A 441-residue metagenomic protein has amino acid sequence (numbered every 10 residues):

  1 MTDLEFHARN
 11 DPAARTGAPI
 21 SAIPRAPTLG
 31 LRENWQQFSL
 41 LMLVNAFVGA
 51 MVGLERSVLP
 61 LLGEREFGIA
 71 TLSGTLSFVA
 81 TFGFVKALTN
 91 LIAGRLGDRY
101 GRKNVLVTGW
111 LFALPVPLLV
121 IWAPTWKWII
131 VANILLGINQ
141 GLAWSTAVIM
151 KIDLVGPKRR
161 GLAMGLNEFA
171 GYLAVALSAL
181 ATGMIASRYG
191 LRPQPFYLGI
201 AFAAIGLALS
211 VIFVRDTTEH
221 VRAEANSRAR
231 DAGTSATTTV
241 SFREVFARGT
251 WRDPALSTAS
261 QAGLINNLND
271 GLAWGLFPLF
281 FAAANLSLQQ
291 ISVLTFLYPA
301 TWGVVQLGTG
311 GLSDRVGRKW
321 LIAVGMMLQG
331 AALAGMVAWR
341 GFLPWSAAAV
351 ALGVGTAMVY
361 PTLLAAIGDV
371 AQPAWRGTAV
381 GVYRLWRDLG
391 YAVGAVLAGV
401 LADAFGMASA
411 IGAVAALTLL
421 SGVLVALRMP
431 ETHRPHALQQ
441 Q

Functional and structural regions predicted by a protein language model:
R15-W35, T218-A259, Q441: Juxtamembrane intracellular "pre-TM" segments in multi-pass secondary transporters
R32-G83, S257-T258, A262, N266-A284: Helix-loop boundary and gating motifs at the non-cytosolic
G83-L91, A176, P299-L307, Y391-A392: Residue-level signature of mid-helix packing/kink "hotspots" within the transmembrane helices of 12-pass Major
T89-G101, A186, V305-G317, A402: Helix-to-loop junctions at the C-terminal end of transmembrane segments in multipass secondary transporters
L111-P124, L328-R340: C-terminal ends and interior cores of transmembrane alpha-helices in multi-pass membrane transporters/permeases
A132-Y172, A366: Cytoplasmic helix-loop-helix junction between adjacent transmembrane helices in 12-TM secondary transporters
Q194-V211, I411-A426: Symmetry-related core transmembrane helices of the 12-TM Major Facilitator Superfamily/SLC fold
